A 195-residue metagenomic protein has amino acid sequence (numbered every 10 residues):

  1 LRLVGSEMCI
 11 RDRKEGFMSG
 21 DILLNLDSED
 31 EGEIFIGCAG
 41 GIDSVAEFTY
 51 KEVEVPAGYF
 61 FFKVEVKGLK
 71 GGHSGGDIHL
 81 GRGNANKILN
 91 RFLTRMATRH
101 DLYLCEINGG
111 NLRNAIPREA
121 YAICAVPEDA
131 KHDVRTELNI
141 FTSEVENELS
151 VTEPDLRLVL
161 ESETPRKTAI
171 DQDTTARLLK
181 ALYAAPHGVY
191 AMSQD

Functional and structural regions predicted by a protein language model:
R2-L3, M8-C9: Short, small-residue-biased leader/transition segments that mark boundaries at the very start of proteins
R13-D195: Midchain, well-structured core segments that form catalytic/ion-binding scaffolds
